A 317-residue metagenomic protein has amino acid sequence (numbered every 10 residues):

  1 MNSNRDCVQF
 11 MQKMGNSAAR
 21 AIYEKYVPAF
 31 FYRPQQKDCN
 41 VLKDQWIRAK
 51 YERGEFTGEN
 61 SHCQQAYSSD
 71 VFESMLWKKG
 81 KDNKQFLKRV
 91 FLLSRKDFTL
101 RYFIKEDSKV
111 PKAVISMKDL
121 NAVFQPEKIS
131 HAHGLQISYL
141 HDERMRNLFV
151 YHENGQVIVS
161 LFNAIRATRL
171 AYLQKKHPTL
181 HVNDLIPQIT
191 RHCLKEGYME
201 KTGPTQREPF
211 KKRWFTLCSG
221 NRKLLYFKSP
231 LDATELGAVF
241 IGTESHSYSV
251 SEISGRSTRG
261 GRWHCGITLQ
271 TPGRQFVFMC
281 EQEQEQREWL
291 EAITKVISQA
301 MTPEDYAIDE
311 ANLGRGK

Functional and structural regions predicted by a protein language model:
M1-A21, L92-Y139: Ordered, small/hydrophobic-rich secondary-structure cores
M1-Y67, P126, I158: Cys/His-rich, Zn2+-coordinating zinc-finger modules
D6-Q9, A18, I22, V41-W46 (+8 more regions): Acidic, Ser/Thr-rich intrinsically disordered and amphipathic helical segments
P28, D38-D44, N60-Y67, K109 (+7 more regions): Short amphipathic alpha-helical segments embedded in low-complexity Lys/Glu-rich regions
F30-P34, D44, Y51-G54, N60-Q64 (+6 more regions): Long, non-globular segments of proteins
S69-V71, L170-Y226, P230-D232, F240-H264 (+1 more regions): Disordered regulatory linkers adjacent to lipid/PI-binding modules
V71-I115, L161, T190-T243, F276 (+1 more regions): Polybasic phosphoinositide-binding surfaces of eukaryotic membrane-targeting domains
D82-R89, A122-L173, Q206-R213, Y248-E310: Canonical pleckstrin homology
